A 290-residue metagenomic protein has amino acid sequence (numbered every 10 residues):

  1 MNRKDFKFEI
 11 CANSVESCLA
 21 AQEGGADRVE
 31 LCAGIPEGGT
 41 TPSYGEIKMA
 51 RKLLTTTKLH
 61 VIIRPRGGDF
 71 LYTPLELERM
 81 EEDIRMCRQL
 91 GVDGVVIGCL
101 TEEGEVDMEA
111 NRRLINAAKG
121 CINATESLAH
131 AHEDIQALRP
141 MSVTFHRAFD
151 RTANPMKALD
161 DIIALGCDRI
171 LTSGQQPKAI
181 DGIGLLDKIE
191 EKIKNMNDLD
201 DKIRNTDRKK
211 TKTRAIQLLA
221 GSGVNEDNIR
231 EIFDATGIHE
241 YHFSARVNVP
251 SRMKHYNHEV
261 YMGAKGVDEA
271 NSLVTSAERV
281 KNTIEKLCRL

Functional and structural regions predicted by a protein language model:
N2-S14, I63-E81, L100-E105, V143-P155: Active-site mouth loops of central-metabolism enzymes
F6-A12, V29-L31, L59-I63, V95-I97 (+4 more regions): Hydrophobic faces of well-ordered beta-strands that scaffold small-molecule active sites in alpha/beta enzyme cores
N13-E23, D69-I84, R151-L165, A220 (+1 more regions): Catalytic cores of alpha/beta
E16-L19, I35-T55, L75-L77, T101-A118 (+4 more regions): Active-site-adjacent beta->alpha loops and helix N-cap segments on the catalytic face of soluble alpha/beta enzymes
G24, L90, L138, L165-G166 (+2 more regions): Structural motif
R28-T40, M86-E103, C167-A179, N225 (+1 more regions): Glycine-rich phosphate-binding active-site loops on the catalytic face of alpha/beta enzymes
G39-G67, V106-A124, D134-F145, I183-K202 (+2 more regions): Alpha-helix-loop-beta-strand connector modules within alpha/beta enzyme cores
A110, L219, I238-V274: Active-site pocket-lining/capping segments in soluble small-molecule metabolic enzymes
